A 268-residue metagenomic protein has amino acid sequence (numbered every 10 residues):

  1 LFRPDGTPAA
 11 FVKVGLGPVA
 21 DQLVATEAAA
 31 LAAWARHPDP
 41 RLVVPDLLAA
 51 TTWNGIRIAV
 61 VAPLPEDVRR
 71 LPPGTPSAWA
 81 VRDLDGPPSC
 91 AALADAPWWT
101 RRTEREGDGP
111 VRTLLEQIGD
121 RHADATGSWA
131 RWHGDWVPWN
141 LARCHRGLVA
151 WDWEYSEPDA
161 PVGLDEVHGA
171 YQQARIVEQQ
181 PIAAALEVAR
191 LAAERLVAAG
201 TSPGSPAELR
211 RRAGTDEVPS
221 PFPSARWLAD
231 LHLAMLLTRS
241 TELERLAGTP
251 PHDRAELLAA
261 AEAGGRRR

Functional and structural regions predicted by a protein language model:
L1-A25: ATP-binding glycine-rich loop module of kinase domains
L1-R3, D120-L164: Active-site acidic catalytic loop and adjacent metal/ATP-binding pocket of ATP-dependent phosphoryl transfer enzymes
F11, I58-V60: Conserved hydrophobic/aromatic residues on the N-lobe beta-strands of protein kinase domains
E27-V44, R57, L64-E104, D108-W139: Conserved kinase catalytic-core helix
D46-G55: Short beta-strand micro-motifs within the conserved protein kinase catalytic domain, predominantly in the N-lobe
L164-V218, L233-G248: Active-site activation/catalytic loop segments of kinase-like enzymes and analogous catalytic loops in related
S220-L233: All-alpha amphipathic helical-bundle segments outside canonical DNA-binding/catalytic cores that form hydrophobic
L246-R268: Regulatory N- and C-terminal appendages and interdomain linkers associated with kinase/kinase-like NTP transferase
